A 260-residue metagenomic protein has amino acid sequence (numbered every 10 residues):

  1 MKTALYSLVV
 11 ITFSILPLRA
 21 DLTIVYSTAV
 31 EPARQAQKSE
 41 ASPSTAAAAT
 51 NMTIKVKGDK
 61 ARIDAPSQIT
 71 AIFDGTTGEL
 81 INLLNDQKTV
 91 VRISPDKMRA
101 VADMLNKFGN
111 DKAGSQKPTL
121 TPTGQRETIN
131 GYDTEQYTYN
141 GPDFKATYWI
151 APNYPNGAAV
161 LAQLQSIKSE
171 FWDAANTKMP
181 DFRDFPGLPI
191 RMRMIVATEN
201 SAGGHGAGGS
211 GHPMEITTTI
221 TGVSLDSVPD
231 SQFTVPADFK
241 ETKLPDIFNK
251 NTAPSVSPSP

Functional and structural regions predicted by a protein language model:
M1-K2: N-terminal secretory signal peptides that target proteins for export/translocation
L5-Y6, V25: Generic early N-terminus positional signal peaking at residue ~5-7
Y6-I15: Bacterial N-terminal signal peptides
A20-P260: Extended soluble regions of mature proteins
